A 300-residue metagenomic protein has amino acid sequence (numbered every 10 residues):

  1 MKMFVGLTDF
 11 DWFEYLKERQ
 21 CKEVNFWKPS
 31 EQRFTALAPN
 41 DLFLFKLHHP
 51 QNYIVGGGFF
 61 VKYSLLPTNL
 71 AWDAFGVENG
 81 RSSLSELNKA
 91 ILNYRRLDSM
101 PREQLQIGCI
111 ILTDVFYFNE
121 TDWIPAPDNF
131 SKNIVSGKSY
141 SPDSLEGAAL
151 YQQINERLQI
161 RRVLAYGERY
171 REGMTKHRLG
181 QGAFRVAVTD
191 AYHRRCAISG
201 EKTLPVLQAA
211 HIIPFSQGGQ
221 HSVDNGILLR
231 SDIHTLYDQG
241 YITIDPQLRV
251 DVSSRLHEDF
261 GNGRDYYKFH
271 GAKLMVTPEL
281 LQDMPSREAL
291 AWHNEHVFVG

Functional and structural regions predicted by a protein language model:
M1-P39, L47-H49, F116, D122-K132 (+3 more regions): Compositionally biased, charged N-terminal/linker segments
M3-T8, E120-G182, E201-V206, Y267-G300: A boundary/linker detector
K28-P29, Q159-R195, I213-V223: Short, charged surface segments at domain edges that flank catalytic/cofactor-binding sites
H49-G57: Short coil-to-beta-strand transition motifs
F59-S131, R249-K268: Aromatic- and Lys/Arg-enriched surface recognition patch
L179, A183, E201-L204, I212-G300: A detector for short metal-coordination/catalytic motifs
R195, Q208, L229: The −1 position to Zn-ligating cysteines in a subset of zinc-ribbon hairpins
